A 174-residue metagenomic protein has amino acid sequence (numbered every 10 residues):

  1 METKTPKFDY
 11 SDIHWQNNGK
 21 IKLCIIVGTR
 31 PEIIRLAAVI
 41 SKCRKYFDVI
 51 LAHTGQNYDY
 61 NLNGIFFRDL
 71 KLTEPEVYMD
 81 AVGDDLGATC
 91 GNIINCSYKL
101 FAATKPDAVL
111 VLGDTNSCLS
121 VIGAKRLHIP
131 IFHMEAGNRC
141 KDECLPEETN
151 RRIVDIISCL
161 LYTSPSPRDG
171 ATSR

Functional and structural regions predicted by a protein language model:
E2-Q56: N-terminal subdomain of nucleotide-sugar transferases
K22, D107-A108: Structural motif
D48-T89: Conserved nucleotide-sugar phosphate-binding/catalytic loop shared by glycosyltransferases and other
L86-K105: An amphipathic, basic-hydrophobic alpha-helix
L110-L127: An aromatic- and histidine-rich active-site surface loop
I131-E148: A short, histidine- and acid-enriched strand-loop-helix "catalytic/donor-clamping" loop that lines the nucleotide-sugar
E148-L161: Membrane-proximal helix-turn-helix segments that form the acceptor-binding/catalytic region of lipid-linked
Y162-R174: Single conserved hydrophobic/aromatic residue that forms the stacking wall/gate of nucleotide- or nucleobase-binding
